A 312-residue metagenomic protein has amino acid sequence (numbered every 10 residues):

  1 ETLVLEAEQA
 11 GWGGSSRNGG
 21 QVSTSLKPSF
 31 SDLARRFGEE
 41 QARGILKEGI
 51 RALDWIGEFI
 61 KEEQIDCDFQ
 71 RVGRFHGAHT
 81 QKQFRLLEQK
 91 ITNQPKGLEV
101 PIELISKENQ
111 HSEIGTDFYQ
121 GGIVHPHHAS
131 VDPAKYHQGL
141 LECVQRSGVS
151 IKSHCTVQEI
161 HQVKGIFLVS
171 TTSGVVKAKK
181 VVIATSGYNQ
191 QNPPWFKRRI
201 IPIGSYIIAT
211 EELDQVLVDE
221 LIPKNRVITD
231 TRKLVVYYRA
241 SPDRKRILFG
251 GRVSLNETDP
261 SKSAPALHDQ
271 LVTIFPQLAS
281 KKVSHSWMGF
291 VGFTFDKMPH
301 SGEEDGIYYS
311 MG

Functional and structural regions predicted by a protein language model:
E1-R17: Glycine-rich FAD pyrophosphate-binding loop
R17-S31, D243-I247: Short coil-to-beta-strand
S25-K107: Dinucleotide-binding Rossmann-like beta1-alpha1 core, especially the glycine-rich loop that anchors the ADP
R51-D54, E62-Q70, V157-E159, G174-G306: Active-site substrate-recognition segment that forms the wall of the catalytic cavity or substrate channel
G73-K82, H127-S130, V157, S254-N256: Conserved short loop/turn motifs at secondary-structure junctions
R85-K96, D117-K180, A184: Helical element adjacent to the flavin cofactor pocket in flavoenzyme catalytic cores
E103-S106, S150-K152, K281-S286: General small-molecule cofactor/ligand-binding pocket signal
I307-G312: Conserved mid-domain beta->alpha element of the FAD-binding
